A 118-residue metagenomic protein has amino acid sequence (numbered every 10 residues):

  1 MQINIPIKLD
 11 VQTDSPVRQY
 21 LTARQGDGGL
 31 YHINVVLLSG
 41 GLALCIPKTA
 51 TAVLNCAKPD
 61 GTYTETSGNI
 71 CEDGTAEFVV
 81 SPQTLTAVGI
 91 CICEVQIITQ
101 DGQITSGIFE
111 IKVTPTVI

Functional and structural regions predicted by a protein language model:
M1-I118: N-terminal assembly/attachment segments of tailed bacteriophage virion structural proteins
